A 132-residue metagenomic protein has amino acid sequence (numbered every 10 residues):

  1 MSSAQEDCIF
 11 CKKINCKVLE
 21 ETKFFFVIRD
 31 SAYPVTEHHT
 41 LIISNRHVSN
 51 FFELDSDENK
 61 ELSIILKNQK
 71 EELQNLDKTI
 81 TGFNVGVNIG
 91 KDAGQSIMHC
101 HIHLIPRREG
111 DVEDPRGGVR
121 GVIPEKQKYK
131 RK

Functional and structural regions predicted by a protein language model:
M1-K132: HIT superfamily nucleotide-processing domains
